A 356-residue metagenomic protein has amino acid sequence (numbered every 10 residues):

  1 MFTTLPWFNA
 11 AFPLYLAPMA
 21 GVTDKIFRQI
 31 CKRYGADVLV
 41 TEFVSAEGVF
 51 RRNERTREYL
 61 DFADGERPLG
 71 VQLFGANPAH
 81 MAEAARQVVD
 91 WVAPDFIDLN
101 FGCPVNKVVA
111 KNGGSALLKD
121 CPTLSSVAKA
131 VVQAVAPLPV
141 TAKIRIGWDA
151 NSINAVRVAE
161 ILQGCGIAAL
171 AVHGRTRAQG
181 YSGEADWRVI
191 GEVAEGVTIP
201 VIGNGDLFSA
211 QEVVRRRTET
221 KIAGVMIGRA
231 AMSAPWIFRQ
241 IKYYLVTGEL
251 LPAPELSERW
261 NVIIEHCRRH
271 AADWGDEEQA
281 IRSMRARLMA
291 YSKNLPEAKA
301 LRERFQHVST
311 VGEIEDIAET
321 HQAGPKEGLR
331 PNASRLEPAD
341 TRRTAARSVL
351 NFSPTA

Functional and structural regions predicted by a protein language model:
M1-A10, M19-D95: Glycine-rich, positively charged N-terminal anion/phosphate-binding segment
M1-Y15, A20, K25-I26, P139 (+5 more regions): Alpha/beta catalytic cores of nucleotide-metabolism and tRNA/nucleoside-modifying enzymes
M19-G21, V44-A46, F74-A76, G102-P104 (+4 more regions): Active-site beta-loop-alpha junctions enriched in small/polar residues
L39-V40, G70-Q72, D98, T141 (+2 more regions): Conserved beta-strand positions in the central sheet of alpha/beta enzyme cores
R52-N53, D120-C121, A234, D276: Short, solvent-exposed helix-helix connector turns and helix-capping sites enriched in acidic/polar residues
A82-G113, L117, C121-I199: Alpha/beta enzyme core
